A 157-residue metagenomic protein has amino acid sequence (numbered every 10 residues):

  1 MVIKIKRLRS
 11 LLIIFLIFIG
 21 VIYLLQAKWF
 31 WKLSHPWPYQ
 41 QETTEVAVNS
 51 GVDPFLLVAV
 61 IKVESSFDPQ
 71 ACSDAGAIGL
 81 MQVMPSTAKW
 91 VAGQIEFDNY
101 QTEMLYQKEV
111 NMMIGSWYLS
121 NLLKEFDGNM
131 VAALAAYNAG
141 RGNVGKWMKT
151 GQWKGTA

Functional and structural regions predicted by a protein language model:
M1-I22: N-terminal Sec-pathway targeting helices
G20-P69, D74: Export/targeting segments at the very N-terminus of extracytoplasmic proteins
W29-L33, T43-V46, P69-I78, D98-E109 (+2 more regions): Second-shell loop/turn segments in exported
L56-V58, Y100, F126-A136: Surface-exposed patches in mature extracellular/periplasmic domains of secreted proteins
S65-D68, T87-W90, G140-V144: Solvent-exposed loop/turn segments at secondary-structure junctions within structured extracellular/periplasmic domains
D74-D98, I114-Y118: Substrate-binding/active-site groove segments that recognize and process beta-1,4-linked N-acetyl-hexosamine
G128, A132-A157: Catalytic and substrate-binding regions of cell-wall glycan-acting enzymes that process beta-1,4-linked
